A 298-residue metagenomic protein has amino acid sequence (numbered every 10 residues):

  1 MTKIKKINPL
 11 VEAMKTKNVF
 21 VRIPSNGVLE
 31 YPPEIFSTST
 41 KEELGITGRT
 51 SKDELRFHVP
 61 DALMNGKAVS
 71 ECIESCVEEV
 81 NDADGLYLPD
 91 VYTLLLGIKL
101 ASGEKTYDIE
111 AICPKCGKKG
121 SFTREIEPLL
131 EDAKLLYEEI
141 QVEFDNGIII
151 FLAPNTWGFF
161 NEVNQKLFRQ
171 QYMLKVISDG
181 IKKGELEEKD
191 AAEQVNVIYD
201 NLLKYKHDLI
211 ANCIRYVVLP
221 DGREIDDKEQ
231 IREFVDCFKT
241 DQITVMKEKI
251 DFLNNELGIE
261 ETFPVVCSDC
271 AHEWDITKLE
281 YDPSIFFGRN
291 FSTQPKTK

Functional and structural regions predicted by a protein language model:
M1-K298: Long C-terminal interaction/binding lobes of large macromolecular proteins
